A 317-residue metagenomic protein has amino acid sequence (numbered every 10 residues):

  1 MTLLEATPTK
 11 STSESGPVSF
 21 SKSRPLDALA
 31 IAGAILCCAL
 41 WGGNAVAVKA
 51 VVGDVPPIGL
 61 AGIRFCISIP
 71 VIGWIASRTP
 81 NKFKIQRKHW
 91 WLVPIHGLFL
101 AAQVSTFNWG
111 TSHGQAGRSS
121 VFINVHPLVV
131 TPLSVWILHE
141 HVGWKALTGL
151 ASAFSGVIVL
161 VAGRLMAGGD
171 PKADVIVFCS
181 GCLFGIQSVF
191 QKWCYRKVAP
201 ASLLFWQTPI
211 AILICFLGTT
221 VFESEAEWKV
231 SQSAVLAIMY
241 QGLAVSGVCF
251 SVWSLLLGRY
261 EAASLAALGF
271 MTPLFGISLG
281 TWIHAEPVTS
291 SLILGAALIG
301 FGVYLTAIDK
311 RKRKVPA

Functional and structural regions predicted by a protein language model:
T2-G62, L98, A102, T106 (+3 more regions): Glycine-/small-residue-enriched transmembrane alpha-helix faces in small-molecule transporters and effluxers
E5-A6, I72, P94, L133 (+6 more regions): Hydrophobic transmembrane alpha-helices of multi-pass small-molecule transport proteins
F20-S21, A50, D54, S68-Q86 (+4 more regions): Membrane-interface helix-cap regions at the ends of transmembrane helices in multi-pass membrane proteins
P25-I31, D54-G62, I85-W90, A162-L183 (+2 more regions): Juxtamembrane helix-entry segments on the extracytoplasmic side of multipass membrane proteins
A39-I69, Q115-R118, I186-A211, S224 (+2 more regions): Juxtamembrane helix-loop-helix junctions in multi-pass membrane proteins
L40, N44-A45, G73-I123, T131 (+2 more regions): Specific transmembrane alpha-helical segments of multi-pass solute transporters/efflux pumps, especially DMT/EamA
G59-P70, L100, N108-H141, A146 (+3 more regions): Specific alpha-helical transmembrane segments that line the substrate/conduction pathway and gating interfaces
A61-I63, S119-V125, F190-L213, L243-W282: Helix-helix packing/entry segments at the starts of transmembrane helices
